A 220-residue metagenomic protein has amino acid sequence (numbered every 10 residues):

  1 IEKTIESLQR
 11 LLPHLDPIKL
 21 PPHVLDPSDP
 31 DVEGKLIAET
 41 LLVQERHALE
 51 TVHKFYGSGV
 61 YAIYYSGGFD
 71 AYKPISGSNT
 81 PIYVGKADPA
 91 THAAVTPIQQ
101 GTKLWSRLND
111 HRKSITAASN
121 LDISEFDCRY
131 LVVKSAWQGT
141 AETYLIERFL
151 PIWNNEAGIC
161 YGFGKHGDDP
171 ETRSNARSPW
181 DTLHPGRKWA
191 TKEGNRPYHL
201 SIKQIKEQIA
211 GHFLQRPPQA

Functional and structural regions predicted by a protein language model:
I1-I82, K86-A220: Boundary/linker segments flanking structured domains
